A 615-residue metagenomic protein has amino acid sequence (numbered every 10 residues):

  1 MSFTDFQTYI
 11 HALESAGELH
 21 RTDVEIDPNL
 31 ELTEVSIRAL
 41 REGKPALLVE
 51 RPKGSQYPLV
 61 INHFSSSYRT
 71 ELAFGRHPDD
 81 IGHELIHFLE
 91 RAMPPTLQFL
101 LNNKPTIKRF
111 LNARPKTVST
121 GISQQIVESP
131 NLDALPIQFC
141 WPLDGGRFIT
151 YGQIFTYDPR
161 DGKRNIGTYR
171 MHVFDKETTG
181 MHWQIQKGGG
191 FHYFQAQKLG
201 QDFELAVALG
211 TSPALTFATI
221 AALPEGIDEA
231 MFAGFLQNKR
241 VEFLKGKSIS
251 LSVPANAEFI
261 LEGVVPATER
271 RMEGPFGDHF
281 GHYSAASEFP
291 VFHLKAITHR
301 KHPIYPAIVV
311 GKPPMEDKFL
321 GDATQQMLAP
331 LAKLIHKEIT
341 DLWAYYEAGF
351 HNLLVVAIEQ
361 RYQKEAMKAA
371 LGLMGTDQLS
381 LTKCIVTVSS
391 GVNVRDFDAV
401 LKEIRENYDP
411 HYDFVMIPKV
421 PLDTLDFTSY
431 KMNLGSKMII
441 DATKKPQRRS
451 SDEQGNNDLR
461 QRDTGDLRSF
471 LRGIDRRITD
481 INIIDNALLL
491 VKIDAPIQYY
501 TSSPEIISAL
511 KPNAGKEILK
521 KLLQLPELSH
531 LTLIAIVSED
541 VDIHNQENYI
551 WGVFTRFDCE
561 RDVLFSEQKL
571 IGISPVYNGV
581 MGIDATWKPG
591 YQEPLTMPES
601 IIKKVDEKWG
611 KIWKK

Functional and structural regions predicted by a protein language model:
M1-F276, G281-K615: Extended, highly charged
